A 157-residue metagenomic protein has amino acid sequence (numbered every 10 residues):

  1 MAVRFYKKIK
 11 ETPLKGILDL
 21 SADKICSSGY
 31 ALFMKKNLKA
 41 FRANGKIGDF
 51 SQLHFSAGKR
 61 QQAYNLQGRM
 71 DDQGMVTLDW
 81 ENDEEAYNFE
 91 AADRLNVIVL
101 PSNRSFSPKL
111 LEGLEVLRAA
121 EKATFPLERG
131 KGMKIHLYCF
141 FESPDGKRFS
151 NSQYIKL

Functional and structural regions predicted by a protein language model:
M1-Y64: Long, polar/Ser/Thr-enriched low-complexity segments that form simple helices or flexible linkers at protein ends
A2-G16, K35-K39, A123-F149: Beta-strand-rich modules
Y6, L78-W80, V97, C139: An aromatic-rich alpha-helical recognition segment common to small helix-rich domains
K36-E90, L114-E115, G146, N151-L157: Pro/Thr/Ser/Gly-rich low-complexity, intrinsically disordered linker/stalk tracts
A63, W80-E84, P108-E112, T124-P126 (+1 more regions): Sparse, context-dependent recognition of short Cys/His-centered cofactor- or disulfide-binding micro-motifs
E85-N103, M133-I135: Solvent-exposed loop/turn segments flanking beta-strands in beta-repeat/beta-sandwich domains
N96-G130, D145-K147, S152-Y154: Recognizes extended acidic, P/S/T-rich segments that occur within or adjacent to Ig-like beta-sandwich modules
